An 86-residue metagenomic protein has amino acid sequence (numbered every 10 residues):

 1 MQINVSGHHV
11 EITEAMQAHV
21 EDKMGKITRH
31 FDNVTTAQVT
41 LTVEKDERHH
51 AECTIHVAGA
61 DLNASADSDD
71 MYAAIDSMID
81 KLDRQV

Functional and structural regions predicted by a protein language model:
M1-V86: N-terminal, polar/charged subdomain of small-to-medium soluble alpha/beta proteins
